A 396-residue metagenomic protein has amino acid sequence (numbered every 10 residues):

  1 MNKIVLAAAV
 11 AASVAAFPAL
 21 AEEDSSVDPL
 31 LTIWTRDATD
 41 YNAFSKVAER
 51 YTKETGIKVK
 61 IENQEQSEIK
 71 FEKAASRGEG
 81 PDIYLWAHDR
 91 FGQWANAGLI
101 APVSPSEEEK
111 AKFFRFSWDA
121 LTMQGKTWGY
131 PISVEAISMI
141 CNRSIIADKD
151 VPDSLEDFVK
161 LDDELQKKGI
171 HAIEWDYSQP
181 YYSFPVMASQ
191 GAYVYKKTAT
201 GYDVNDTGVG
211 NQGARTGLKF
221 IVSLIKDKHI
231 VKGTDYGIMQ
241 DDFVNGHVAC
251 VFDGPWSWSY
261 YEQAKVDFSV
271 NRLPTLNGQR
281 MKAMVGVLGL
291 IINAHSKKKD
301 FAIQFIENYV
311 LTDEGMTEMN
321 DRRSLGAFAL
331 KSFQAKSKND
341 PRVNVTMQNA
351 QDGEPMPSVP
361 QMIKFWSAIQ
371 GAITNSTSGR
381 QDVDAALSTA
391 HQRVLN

Functional and structural regions predicted by a protein language model:
I4-A9, P18-Q93, E107, N277 (+2 more regions): Conserved N-terminal structural module of periplasmic/extracytoplasmic solute-binding proteins
E23-S26, N349-N396: Conserved C-terminal helix/tail region of periplasmic/extracytoplasmic solute-binding proteins
E49, K53-E54, T127, A147 (+6 more regions): Extracytoplasmic/periplasmic substrate-recognition and gating elements
E49-R115, T122, W128, R143-D153 (+4 more regions): Extracytoplasmic "Venus flytrap"/periplasmic binding protein-like
H88-I137, D153, D157-K160, K167 (+3 more regions): Hinge/lid segment of periplasmic solute-binding proteins
G92-L99, F116-D153, Y177-Y202, V285-I292 (+1 more regions): Periplasmic solute-binding protein
D162-L165, D203-G233: Glycine-centered hinge/linker elements that transmit conformational signals in sensory and ligand-binding systems
N271, M319-A368: Long, aromatic- and glycine/proline-rich binding clefts that accommodate carbohydrate-like moieties
